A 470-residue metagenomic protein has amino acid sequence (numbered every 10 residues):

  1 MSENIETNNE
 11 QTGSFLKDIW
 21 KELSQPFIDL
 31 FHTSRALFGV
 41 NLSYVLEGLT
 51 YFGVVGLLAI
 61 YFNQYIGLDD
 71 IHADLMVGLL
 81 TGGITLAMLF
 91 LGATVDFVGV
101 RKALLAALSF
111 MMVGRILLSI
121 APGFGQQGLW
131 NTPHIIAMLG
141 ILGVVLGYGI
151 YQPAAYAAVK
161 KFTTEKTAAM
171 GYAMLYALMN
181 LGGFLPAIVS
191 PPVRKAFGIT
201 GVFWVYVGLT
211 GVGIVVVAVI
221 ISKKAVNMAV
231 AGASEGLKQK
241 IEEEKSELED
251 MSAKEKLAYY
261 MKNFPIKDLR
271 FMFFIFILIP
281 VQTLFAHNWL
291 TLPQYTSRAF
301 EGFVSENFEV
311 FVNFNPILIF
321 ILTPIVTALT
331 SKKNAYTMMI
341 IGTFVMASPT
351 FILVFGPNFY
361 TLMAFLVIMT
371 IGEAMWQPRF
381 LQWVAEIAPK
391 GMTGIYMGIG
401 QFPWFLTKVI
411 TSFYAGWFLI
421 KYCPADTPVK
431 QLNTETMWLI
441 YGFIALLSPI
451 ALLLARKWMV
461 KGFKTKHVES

Functional and structural regions predicted by a protein language model:
G56-H72, L290-F308: Short amphipathic helix-loop junctions that connect adjacent transmembrane helices in Major Facilitator Superfamily/SLC
G83-L86, V304-S331, G342: Transmembrane alpha-helices of Major Facilitator/SLC transporters
A87-V100, R194, I321-A335: Helix-to-loop junctions at the C-terminal end of transmembrane segments in multipass secondary transporters
S109-N131, F344-P357: C-terminal ends and interior cores of transmembrane alpha-helices in multi-pass membrane transporters/permeases
I150-T164, M375-P389: Intracellular juxtamembrane helix-capping segments at the cytosolic ends of symmetry-related transmembrane helices
A169-R194, V207-G213, I399-A415: Glycine-rich segments within core transmembrane alpha-helices of 12-TM secondary carriers
T200-V219, Q431-A455: Symmetry-related core transmembrane helices of the 12-TM Major Facilitator Superfamily/SLC fold
